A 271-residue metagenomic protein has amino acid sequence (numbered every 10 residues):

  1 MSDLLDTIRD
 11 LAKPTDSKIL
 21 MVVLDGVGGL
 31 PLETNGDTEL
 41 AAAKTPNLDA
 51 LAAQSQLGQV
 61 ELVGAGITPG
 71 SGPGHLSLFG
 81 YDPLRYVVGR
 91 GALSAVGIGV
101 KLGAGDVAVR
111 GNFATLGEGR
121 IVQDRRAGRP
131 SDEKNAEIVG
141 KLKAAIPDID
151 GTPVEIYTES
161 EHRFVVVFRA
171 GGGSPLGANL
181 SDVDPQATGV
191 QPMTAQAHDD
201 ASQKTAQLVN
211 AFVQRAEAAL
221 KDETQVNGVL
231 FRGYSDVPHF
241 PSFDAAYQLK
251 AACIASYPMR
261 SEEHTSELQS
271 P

Functional and structural regions predicted by a protein language model:
S2-D16, G28-K143: Active-site nucleophile/metal-coordination loop of metallo-enzymes that catalyze phosphate/sulfate and related
A12, V27, A52-S55, L142-D150 (+1 more regions): Structural signal for hydrophobic packing residues in well-ordered secondary-structure cores of soluble enzyme domains
S17-L30, L51, A218, V226-L230 (+1 more regions): Beta-strand elements within well-structured catalytic alpha/beta cores of enzymes that handle phosphate/sulfate esters
A41-K44, E159, V209, S256: Active-site-proximal structural scaffolding
V60-A65, V154-E161, F231-R232: Acidic carboxylate-rich catalytic motifs and surrounding loops in phosphoryl-/glycosyl-chemistry enzymes
R90-R215: A contiguous, mid-domain pocket- or channel-lining segment that forms the substrate-recognition surface
Q207-E263: Acidic, glycine-rich loop-and-beta core segments that form the ion-binding/anion-interacting portion of active sites
E263-P271: Residue-level detector of conserved catalytic or cofactor/ligand-binding positions in enzyme active sites
